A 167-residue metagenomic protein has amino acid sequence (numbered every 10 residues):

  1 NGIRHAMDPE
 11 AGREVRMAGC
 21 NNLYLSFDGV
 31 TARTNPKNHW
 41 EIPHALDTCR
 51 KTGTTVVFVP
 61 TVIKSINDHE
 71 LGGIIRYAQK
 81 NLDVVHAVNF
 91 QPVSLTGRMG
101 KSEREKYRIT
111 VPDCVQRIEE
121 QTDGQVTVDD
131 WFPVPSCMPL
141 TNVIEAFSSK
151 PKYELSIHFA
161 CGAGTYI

Functional and structural regions predicted by a protein language model:
N1-P92: Radical SAM/AdoMet-radical enzyme domain recognition
S94-I167: A C-terminal junction/extension of Radical SAM enzymes
